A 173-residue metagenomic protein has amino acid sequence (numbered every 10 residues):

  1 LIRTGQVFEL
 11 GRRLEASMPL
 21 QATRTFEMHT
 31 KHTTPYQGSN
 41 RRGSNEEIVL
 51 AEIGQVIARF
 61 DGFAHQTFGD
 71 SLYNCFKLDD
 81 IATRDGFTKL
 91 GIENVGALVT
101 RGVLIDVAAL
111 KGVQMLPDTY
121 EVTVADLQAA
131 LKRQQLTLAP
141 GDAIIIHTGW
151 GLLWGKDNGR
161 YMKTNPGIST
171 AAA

Functional and structural regions predicted by a protein language model:
L1-A173: Active-/binding-site microenvironments in catalytic and ligand-binding cores
